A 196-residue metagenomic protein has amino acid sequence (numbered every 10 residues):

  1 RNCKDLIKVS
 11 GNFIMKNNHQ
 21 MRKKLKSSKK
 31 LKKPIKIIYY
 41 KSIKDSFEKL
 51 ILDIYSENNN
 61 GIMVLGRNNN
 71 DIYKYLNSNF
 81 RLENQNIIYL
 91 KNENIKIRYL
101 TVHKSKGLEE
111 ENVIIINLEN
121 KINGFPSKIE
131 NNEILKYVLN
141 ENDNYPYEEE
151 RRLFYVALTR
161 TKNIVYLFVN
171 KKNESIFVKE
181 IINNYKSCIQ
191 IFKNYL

Functional and structural regions predicted by a protein language model:
R1-K36, Y40: Conserved coupling/interface region of RecA-like P-loop/ASCE motor cores
V9-S10, L50, F154: Structural preference for long, well-ordered alpha-helical segments in enzyme cores
G11-H19, I54-Y55, L118, K162-N163 (+1 more regions): Non-catalytic alpha-helical coupling and interface elements of nucleotide-dependent molecular machines and regulators
M21, N70-Y75, N173-F177: Short, charged/polar "capping" segments at the starts of alpha-helices and the immediately preceding loops
K36-S46, Q190-I191: Short acidic-hydrophobic, aromatic-tinged amphipathic segments that line or gate anion-handling sites
I43-N112, N117-E119: Conserved helicase/translocase motor-coupling segment
N58, S105-T159, N163-K171, E180: Conserved helicase C-terminal RecA-like lobe
F168-L196: C-terminal/domain-terminus segments
